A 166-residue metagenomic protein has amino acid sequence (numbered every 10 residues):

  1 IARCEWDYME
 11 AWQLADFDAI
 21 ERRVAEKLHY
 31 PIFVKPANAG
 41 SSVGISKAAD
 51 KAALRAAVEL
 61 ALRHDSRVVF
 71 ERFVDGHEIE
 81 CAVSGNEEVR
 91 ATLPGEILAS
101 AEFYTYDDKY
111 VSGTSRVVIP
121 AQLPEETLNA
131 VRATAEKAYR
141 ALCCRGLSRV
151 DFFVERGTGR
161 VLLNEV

Functional and structural regions predicted by a protein language model:
I1-H77, R132: Active-site nucleotide/adenylate-binding loops and adjacent lid/helix of ATP-dependent enzymes
A11-W12, E155-G157: Acidic pyrophosphate-coordinating catalytic loop
A49-A133, R156-L162: Phosphate-binding site of ATP-dependent enzymes
E136-R140: Short, basic/aromatic recognition patches
A141-G146: Short loop/turn motifs at secondary-structure junctions and domain boundaries
E165-V166: Short, intrinsically disordered, charge-balanced linker/junction segments flanking boundaries in proteins
